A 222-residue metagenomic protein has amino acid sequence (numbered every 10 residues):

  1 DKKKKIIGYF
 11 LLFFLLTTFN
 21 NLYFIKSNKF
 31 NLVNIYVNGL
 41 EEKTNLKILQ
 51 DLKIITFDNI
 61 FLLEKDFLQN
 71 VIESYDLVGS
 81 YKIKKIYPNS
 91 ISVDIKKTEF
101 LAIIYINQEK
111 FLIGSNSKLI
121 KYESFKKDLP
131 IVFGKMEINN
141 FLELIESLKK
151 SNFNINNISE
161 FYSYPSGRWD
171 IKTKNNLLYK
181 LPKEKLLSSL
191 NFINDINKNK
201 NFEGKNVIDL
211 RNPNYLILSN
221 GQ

Functional and structural regions predicted by a protein language model:
D1-N59, L63-Q222: Charged, solvent-exposed interaction patches on well-folded alpha/beta domains that mediate macromolecular contacts
